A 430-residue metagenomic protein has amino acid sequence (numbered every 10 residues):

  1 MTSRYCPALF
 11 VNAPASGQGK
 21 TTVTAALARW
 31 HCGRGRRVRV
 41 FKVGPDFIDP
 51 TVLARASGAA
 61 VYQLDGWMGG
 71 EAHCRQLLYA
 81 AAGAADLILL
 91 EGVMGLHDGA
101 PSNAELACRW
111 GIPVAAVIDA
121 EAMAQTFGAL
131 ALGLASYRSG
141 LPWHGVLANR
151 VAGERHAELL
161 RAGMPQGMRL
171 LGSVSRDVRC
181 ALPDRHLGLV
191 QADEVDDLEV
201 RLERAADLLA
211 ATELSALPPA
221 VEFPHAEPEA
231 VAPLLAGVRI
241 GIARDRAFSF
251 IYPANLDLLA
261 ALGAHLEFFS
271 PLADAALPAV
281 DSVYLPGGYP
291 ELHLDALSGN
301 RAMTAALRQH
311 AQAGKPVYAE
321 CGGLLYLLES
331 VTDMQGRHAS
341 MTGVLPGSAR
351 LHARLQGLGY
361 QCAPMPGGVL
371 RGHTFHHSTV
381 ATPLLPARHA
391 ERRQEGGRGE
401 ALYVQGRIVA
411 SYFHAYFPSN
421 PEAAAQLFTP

Functional and structural regions predicted by a protein language model:
T2-T22, A28-W110, I118-P142, E154-E158: ATP-dependent carboxylate-amine ligase catalytic core
A8, R36-R39, G237-R239, H265 (+1 more regions): Residues that mark the start of a beta-strand
F10, L89-E91, A115-V117, L147 (+2 more regions): Structural motif
I112, M168, Q312-P316: A short helix->loop->beta-strand "cap" motif at the edges of active sites that frequently abuts
A124-A232: Internal gly/pro-rich beta-alpha loop/helix module that stabilizes soluble enzyme cofactors or their anionic handles
A181-P228, P233-G237, A349-P430: Amide-donor transfer/coupling interface in amidating biosynthetic enzymes
V238-H310: Phosphate-binding active sites in nucleotide-utilizing proteins
L266, P290-P364: Cysteine-nucleophile active-site neighborhood
